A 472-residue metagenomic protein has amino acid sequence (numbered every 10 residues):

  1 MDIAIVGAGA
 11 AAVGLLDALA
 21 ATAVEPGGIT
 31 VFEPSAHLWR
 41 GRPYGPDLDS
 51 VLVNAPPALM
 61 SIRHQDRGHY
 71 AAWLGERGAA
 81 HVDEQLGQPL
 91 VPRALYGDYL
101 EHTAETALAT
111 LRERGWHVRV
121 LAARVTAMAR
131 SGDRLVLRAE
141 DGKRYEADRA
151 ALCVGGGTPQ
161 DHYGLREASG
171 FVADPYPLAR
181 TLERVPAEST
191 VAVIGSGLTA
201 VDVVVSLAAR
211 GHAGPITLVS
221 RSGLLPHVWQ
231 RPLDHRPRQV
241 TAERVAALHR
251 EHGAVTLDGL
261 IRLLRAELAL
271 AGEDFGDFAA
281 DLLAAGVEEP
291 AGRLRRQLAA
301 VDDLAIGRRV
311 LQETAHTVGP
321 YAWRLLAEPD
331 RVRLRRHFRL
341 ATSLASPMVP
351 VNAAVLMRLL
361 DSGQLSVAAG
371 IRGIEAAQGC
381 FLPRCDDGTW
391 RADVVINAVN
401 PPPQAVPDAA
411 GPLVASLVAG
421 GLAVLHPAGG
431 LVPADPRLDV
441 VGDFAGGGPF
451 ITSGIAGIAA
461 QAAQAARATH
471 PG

Functional and structural regions predicted by a protein language model:
M1-A36, R42, V82-G472: Flavin (primarily FAD) cofactor-binding/catalytic cores of flavoenzymes
E33-H81: Redox-cofactor-proximal catalytic regions of oxidoreductases
